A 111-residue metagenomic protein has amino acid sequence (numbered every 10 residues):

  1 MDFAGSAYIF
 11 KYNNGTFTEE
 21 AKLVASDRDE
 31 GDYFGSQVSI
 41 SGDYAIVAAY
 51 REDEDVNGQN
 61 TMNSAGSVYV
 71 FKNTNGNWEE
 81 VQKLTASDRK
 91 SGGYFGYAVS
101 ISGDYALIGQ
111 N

Functional and structural regions predicted by a protein language model:
M1-N111: Conserved beta-strand/short-helix segments that make up beta-rich extracellular adhesion/recognition modules
